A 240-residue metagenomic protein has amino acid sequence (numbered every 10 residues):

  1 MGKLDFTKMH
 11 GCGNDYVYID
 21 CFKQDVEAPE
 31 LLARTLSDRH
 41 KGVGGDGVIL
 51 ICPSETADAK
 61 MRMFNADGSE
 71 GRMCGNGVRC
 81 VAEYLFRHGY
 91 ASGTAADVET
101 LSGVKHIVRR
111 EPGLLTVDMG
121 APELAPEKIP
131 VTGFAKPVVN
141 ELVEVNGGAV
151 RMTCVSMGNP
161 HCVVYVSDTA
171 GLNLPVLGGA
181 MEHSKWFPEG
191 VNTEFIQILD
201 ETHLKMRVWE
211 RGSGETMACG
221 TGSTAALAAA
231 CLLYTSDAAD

Functional and structural regions predicted by a protein language model:
M1-V17, C21, V143: N-terminal, positively charged, Ser/Thr/Ala/Gly-biased leader segments that form transit/presequence-like amphipathic
G13, G75, V117, G158 (+2 more regions): Residue-level signal for inorganic ion chemistry
D25-K41, P137-L199: Conserved phosphate/ATP/ADP-binding segment of small-molecule kinases
A28-L32, S37-R72, V81, H88-S92 (+1 more regions): Anion-binding (especially nucleotide phosphate/pyrophosphate-binding) glycine-rich loop and adjoining beta-alpha core
G71-C74, G212-L227: Short glycine/threonine-rich catalytic loop with a Thr-x-Gly-x-Asp
C74-A91, T224-L233: DPxDG-like acidic metal-binding loop motif
Y90, E99-V166, A170: ATP-dependent small-molecule kinase catalytic core of the GHMP/sugar-kinase superfamily and closely related
Y234-D240: Conserved small/polar residues in nucleotide/adenosyl-binding loops
